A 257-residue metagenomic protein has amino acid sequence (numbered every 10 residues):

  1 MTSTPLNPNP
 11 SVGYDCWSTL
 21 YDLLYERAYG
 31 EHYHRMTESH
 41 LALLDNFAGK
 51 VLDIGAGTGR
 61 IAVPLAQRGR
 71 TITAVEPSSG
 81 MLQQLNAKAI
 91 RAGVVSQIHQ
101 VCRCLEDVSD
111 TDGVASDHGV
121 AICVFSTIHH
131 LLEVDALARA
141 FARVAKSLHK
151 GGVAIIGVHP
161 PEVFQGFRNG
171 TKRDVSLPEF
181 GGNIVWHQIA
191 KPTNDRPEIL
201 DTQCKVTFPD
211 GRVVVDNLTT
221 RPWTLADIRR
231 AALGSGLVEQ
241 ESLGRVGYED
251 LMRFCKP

Functional and structural regions predicted by a protein language model:
M1-F47: Conserved class I S-adenosyl-L-methionine
A48-G55: Conserved class I S-adenosyl-L-methionine
R60-V108: Class I SAM-dependent methyltransferase SAM/SAH-binding core
T111-A121: A short acidic, Gly/Pro-enriched loop at the edge of an enzyme's catalytic core that lines a small-molecule cofactor
G119-D135: A short SAM/SAH-binding and catalytic strip from SAM-dependent methyltransferases
A138-K150: A short glycine-rich, Lys/Arg-flanked "PGG" loop and its adjoining helix->strand segment in the class I
I155-R229: SAM-dependent methyltransferase
P222-P257: C-terminal lobe and adjacent flexible extensions of AdoMet/dcAdoMet transferase-like proteins
